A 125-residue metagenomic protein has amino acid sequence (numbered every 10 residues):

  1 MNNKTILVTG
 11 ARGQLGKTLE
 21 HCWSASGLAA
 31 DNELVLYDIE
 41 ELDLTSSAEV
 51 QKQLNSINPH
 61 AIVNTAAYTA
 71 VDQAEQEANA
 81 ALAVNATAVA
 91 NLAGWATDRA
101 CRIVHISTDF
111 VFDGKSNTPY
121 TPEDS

Functional and structural regions predicted by a protein language model:
K4-A25: N-terminal Rossmann NAD(P)H-binding glycine-rich loop of SDR-like oxidoreductase domains
T5, E33, N58-H60, R102: Structural signature of beta-strand start/N-cap positions in the alpha/beta core of ABC transporter nucleotide-binding
T9, Y37, I62-A66, I103-T108 (+1 more regions): SDR active-site strand-loop-helix element
G16, V71-D72, F112-G114: Glycine/Thr-rich phosphate-binding loops of Rossmann-like dinucleotide-binding domains
T18, C22-S26, N91-R99: Alpha-helical structural signal in soluble globular domains
S26-K52: Adenosine-cofactor binding site in Rossmann-like domains, unifying the SAM/SAH pocket of S-adenosylmethionine-dependent
S47-V84, T97: NAD(P)H-binding glycine-rich loop region in Rossmannoid oxidoreductase-like domains and their noncatalytic homologs
Q76, A83, T87-N91, D98 (+1 more regions): Catalytic helix-loop patch of NAD(P)-dependent Rossmann-fold dehydrogenases
